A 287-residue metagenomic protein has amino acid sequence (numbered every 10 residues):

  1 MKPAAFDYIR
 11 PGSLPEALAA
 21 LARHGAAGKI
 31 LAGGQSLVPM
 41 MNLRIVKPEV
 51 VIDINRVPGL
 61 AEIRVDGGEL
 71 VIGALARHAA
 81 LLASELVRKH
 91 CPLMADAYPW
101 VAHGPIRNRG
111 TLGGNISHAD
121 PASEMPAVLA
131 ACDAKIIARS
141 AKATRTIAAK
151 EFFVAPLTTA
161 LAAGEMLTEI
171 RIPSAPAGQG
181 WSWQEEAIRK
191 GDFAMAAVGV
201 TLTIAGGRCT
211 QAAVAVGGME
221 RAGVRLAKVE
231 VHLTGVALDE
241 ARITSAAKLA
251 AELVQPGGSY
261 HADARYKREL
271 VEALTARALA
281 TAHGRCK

Functional and structural regions predicted by a protein language model:
M1-K287: C-terminal structural segment of proteins
